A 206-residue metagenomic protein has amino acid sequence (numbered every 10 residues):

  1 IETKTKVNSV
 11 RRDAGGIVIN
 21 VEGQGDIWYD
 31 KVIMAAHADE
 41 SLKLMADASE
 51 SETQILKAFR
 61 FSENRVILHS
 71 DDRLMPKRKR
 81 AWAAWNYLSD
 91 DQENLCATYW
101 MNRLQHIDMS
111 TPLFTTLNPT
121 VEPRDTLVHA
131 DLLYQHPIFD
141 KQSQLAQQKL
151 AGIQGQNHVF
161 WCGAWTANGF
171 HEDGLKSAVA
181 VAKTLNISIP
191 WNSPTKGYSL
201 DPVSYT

Functional and structural regions predicted by a protein language model:
I1-T3, M34, W161: A structural signal for the hydrophobic beta-strands that form the central parallel beta-sheet of Rossmann-like
K4-T5, W165: Short, well-ordered beta-to-alpha junction loops that form the rim of enzyme active sites and present histidine/acidic
K6-Q135: Mid-domain catalytic core of redox enzymes that form a hydrophobic substrate pocket/lid adjacent to a catalytic redox
T126-P202: C-terminal catalytic lobe of FAD-dependent flavoproteins
T206: Conserved small/polar residues in nucleotide/adenosyl-binding loops
